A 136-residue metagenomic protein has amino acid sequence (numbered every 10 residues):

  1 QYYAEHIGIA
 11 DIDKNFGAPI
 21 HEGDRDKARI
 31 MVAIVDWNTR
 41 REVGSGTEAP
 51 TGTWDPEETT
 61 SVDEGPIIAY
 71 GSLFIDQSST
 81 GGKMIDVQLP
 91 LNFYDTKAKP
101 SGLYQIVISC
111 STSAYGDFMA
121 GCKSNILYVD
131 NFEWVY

Functional and structural regions predicted by a protein language model:
Q1-I7, K14-A18: A short beta-strand element within beta-rich, extracytoplasmic domains of secreted/secretory-pathway proteins
Y2-E5, R25-D36, K99-G116: Internal, hydrophobic beta-strand segments that form the core of beta-sheet-rich folds
A10-I12, D117: Outer-membrane beta-barrel proteins
D13-I30: Short coil-to-beta strand junction motifs in C2/discoidin
K27-V32, G65-I67, Q88, V129: Hydrophobic core segments within long, regular secondary-structure runs in both alpha- and beta-rich folds
W37-P100, C122: Extracellular carbohydrate recognition and processing domains and analogous Trp-centered ligand-binding platforms
G81-K83, A98-G102, T112-Y136: Extracellular carbohydrate recognition
